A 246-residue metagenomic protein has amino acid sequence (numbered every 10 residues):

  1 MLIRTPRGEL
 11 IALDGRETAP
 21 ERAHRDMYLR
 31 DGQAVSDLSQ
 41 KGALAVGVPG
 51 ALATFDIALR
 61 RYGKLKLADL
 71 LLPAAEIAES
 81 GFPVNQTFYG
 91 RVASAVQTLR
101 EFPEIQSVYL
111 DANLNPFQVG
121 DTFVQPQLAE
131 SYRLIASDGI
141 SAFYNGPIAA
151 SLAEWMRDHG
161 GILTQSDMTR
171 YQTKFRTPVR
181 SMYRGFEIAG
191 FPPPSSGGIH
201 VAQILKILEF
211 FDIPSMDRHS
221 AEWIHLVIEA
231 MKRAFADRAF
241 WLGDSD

Functional and structural regions predicted by a protein language model:
M1-N145, A149-P192, S196: Noncatalytic scaffold domains of N-terminal-nucleophile
E104, F210-D246: Internal maturation/activation junctions in enzymes
